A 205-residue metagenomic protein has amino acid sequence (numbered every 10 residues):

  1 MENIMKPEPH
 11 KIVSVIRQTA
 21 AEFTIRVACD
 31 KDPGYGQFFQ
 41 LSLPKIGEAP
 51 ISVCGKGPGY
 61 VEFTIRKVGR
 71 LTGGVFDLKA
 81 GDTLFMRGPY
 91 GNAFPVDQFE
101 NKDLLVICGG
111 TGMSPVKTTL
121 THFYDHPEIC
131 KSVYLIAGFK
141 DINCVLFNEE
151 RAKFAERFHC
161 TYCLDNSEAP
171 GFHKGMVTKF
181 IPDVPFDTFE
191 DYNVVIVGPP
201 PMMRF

Functional and structural regions predicted by a protein language model:
E2-D82, F139-D141, D165-S167: Ferredoxin-reductase
P89-F99: A short, basic/flexible loop-to-alpha-helix module at the beginning of a structural domain
D103-L105, Y134, N193: Structural motif
T111-V116, M202: Hydrophobic/small residue at the entry helix of a nucleotide-binding pocket
P115-D125: Histidine-anchored nucleotide/phosphate-binding helix
D125-K131: Conserved S-adenosyl-L-methionine
I136, D141-F205: Reductase modules of NAD(P)H-dependent flavoproteins
